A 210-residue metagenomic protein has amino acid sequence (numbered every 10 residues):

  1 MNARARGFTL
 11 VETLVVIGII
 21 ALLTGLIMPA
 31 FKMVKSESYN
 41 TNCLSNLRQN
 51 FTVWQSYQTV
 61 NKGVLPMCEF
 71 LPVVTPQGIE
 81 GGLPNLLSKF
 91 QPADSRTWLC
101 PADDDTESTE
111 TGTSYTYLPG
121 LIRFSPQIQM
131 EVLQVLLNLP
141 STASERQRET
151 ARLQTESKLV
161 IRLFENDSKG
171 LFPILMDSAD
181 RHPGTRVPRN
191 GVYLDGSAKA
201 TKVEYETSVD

Functional and structural regions predicted by a protein language model:
N2-S45: Amphipathic alpha-helical segments typified by the pilin-like N-terminal helix that continues immediately C-terminal
Y39-D210: Short, well-structured segments within or immediately adjacent to enzyme catalytic domains that line ligand-binding
